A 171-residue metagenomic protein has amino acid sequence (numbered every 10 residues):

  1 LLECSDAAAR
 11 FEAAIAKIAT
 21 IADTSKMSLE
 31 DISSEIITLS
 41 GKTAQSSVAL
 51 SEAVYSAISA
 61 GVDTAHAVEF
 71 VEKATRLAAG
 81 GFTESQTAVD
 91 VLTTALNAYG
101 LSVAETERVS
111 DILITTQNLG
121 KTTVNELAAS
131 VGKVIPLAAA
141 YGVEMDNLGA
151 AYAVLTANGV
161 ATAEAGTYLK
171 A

Functional and structural regions predicted by a protein language model:
L1-D111, T115-A128, A138-D146, A157-G166: A short, structural motif
